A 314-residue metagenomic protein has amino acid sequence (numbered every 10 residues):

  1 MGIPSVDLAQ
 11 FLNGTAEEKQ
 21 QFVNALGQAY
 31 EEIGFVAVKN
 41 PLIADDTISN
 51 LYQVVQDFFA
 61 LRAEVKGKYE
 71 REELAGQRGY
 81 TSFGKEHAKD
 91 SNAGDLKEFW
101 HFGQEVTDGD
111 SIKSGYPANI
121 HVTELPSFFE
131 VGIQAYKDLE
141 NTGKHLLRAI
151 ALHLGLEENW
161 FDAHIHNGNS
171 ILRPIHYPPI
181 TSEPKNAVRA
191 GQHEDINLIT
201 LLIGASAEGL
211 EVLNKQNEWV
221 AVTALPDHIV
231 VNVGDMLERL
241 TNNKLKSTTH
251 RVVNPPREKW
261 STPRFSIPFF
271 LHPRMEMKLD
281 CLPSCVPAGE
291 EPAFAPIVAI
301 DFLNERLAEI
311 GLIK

Functional and structural regions predicted by a protein language model:
M1-K314: Peripheral, non-catalytic segments flanking oxidoreductase cores
